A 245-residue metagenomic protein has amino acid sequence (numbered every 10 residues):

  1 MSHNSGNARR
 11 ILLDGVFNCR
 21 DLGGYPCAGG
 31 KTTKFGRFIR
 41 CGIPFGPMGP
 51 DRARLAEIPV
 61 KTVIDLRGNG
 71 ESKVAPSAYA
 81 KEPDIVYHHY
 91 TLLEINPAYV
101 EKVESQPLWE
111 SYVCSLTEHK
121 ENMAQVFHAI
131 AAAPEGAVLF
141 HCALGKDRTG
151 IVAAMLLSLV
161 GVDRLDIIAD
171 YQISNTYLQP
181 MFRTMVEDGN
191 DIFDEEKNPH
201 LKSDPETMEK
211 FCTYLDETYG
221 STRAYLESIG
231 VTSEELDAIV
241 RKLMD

Functional and structural regions predicted by a protein language model:
M1-L139, V152-D245: Cys-dependent protein tyrosine phosphatase-like superfamily
L144, R148-T149: Ser/Thr-glycine-rich phosphate-binding loops at phosphate-binding pockets of nucleotides, nucleotide cofactors
